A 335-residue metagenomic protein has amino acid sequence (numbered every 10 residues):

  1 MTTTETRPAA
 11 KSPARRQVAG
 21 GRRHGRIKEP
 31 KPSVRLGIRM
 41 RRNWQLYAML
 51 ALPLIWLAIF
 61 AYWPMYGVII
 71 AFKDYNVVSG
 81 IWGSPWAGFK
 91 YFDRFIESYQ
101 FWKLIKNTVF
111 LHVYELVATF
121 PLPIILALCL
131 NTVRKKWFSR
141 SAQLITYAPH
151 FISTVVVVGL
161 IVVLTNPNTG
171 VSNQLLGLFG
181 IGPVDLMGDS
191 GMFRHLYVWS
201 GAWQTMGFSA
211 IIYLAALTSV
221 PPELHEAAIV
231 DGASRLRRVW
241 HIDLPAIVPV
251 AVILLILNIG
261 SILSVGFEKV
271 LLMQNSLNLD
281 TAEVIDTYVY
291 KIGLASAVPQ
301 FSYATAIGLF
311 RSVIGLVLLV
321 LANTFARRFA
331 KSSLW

Functional and structural regions predicted by a protein language model:
M1-K28: Short, intrinsically disordered terminal tails adjacent to the first/last structured region
K28-R35: Juxtamembrane low-complexity tails/linkers enriched in Ser/Thr-Pro and polybasic
R39-W335: A structural signal for multi-pass alpha-helical bundles of membrane permease subunits that mediate small-molecule
